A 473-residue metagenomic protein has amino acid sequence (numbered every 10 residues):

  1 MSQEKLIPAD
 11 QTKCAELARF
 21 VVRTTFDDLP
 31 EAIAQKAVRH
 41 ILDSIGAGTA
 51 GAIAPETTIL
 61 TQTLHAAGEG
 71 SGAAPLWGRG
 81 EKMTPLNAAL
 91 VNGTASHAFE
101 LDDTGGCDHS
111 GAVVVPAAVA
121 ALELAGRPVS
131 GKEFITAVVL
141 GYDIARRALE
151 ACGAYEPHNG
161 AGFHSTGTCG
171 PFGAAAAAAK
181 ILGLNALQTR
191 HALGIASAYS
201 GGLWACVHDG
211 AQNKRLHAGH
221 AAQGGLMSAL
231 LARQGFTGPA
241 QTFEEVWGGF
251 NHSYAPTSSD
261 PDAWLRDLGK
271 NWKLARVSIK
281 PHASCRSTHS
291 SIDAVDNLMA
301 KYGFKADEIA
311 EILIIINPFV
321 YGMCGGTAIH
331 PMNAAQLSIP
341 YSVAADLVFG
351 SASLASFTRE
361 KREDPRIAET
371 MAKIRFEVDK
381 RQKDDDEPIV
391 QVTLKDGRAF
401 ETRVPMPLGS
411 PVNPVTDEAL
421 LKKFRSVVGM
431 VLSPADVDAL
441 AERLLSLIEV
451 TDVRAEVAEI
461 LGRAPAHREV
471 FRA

Functional and structural regions predicted by a protein language model:
M1-S110, C206-H208, N213-A473: Terminal-appendage/accessory-domain detector
N92-G153: Hydrophobic alpha-helical hairpins/lids featuring a short glycine-rich hinge
G111-A120, G170-A177, Q223-M227, T288-S290: Well-ordered alpha-helical segments within folded domains of soluble proteins
E123, K180, A300: Short polybasic/polar patches that bind polyanions
G126-E133, E150-G162, F172-A192, A205-R215 (+2 more regions): Active-site cavity-forming subdomains of large catalytic enzyme subunits
V138, Y142, R190-L193, D438-E442: Short, well-structured alpha-helical segments that form the helix of a local strand-helix-strand
S165: Active-site histidine-anchored catalytic micro-motif
I195-L203: Flexible glycine/proline-rich, aromatic-decorated loop/lid segments
